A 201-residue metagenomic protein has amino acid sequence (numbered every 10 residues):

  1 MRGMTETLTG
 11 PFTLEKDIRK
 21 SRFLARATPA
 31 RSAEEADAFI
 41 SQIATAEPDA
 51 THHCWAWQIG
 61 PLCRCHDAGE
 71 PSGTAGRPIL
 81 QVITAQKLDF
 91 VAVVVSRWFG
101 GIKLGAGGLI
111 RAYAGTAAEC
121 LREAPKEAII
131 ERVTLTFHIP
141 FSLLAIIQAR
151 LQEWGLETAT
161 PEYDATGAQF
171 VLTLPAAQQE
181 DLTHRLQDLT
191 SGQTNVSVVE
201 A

Functional and structural regions predicted by a protein language model:
M1-T74, P161, H184, S197-A201: C-terminal regulatory domains involved in ligand/effector binding and gene-expression control
A46, V82, V94, I147-W154 (+2 more regions): Generic non-transmembrane alpha-helical segments
H52-C54, A124-I129, V133, N195-S197: Flexible, glycine/charged-enriched surface loops at secondary-structure junctions
A75-E123: Active-site beta-strand/loop microenvironment that shapes enzyme catalytic pockets
T116-L121, T136, L189-A201: Terminal alpha-helical anchor/extension segments at protein ends
P125-L143, F170: Short glycine-/aliphatic-rich beta-strand segments at the starts of folded cytosolic domains
H138-T158, D181: Short amphipathic alpha-helix segments
L172, Q179-D181: Terminal, non-globular segments
